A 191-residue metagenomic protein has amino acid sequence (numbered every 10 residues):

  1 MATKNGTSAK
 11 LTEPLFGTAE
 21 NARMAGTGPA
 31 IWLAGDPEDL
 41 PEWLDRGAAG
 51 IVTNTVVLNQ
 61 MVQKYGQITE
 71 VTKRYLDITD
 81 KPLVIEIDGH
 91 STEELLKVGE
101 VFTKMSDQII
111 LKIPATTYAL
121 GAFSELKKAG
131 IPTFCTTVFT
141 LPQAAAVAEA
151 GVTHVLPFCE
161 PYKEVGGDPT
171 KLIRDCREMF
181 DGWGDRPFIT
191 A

Functional and structural regions predicted by a protein language model:
A2, G6-G35: N- or domain-start disorder-to-order transition segments that initiate the globular core
S8-L15, D36, F180-A191: C-terminal alpha-helical cap/extension of soluble enzyme domains
L11-L15, T27, D36-A129, C159: Active-site beta->alpha loop and helix N-cap motifs at the rims of alpha/beta catalytic domains
G26, I78, W183-P187: Short helix-terminating capping/connector loops at secondary-structure junctions
W32, V84, I110-K112, F134-T136 (+2 more regions): Structural detector of well-ordered beta-strand residues that form the stable sheet scaffold of enzyme domains
Q63-E70, E94, F139, E164-L172: Alpha-helix N-cap and loop-to-helix initiation/capping positions
D107, E125, F134-C135, A150: Generic alpha-helical hydrophobic packing signal
P132-F134, P142-A191: Catalytic alpha/beta core domains of metabolic enzymes, predominantly
